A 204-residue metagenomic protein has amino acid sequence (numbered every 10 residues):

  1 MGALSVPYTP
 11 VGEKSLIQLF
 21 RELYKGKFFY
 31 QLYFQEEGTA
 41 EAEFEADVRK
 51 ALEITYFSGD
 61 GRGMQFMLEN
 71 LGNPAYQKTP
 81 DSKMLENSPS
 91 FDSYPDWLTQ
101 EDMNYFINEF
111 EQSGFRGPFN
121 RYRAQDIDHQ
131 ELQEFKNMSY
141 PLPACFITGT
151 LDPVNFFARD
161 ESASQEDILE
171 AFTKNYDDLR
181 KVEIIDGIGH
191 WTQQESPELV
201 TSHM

Functional and structural regions predicted by a protein language model:
M1-R180, I184: Flexible "cap/lid" subdomain of the alpha/beta-hydrolase fold that forms the substrate-access gate
N175-M204: Catalytic active-site module of serine/aspartate enzymes centered on a nucleophile-bearing elbow/loop
